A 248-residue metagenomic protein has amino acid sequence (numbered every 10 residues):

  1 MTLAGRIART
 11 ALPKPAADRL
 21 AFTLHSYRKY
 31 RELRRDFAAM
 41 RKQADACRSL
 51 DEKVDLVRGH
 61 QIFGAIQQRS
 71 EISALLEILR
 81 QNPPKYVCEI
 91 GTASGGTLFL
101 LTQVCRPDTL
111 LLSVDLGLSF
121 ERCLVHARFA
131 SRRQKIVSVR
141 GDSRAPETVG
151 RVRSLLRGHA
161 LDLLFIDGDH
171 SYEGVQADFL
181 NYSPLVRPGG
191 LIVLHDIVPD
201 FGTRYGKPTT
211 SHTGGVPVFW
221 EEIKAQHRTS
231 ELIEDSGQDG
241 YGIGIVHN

Functional and structural regions predicted by a protein language model:
M1-G59: Membrane-proximal basic amphipathic "stem/tether" segments
R58-N248: S-adenosylmethionine/decaboxylated-SAM
